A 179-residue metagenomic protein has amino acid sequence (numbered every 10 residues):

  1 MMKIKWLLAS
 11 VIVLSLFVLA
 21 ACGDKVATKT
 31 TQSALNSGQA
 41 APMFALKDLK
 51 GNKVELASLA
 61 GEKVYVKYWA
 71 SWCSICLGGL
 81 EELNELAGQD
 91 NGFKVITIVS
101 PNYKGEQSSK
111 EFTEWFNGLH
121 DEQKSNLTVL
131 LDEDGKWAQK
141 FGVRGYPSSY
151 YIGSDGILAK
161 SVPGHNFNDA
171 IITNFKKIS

Functional and structural regions predicted by a protein language model:
M1-M43, E133, K160-H165, S179: N-terminal targeting signals for export/organelle localization
M43-V64, G88: A short beta-strand-turn-helix
E62-V64, W69-W72, G145: Short pre-active-site segment immediately N-terminal to redox-active cysteine/selenocysteine motifs in thiol-based
Y65-V66, V95, S149: Hydrophobic beta-strand anchors of alpha/beta hydrolase catalytic cores
Y68-E85: Conserved redox-active cysteine motifs that mediate thiol-disulfide chemistry, especially di-cysteine Cys-X(1-2)-Cys
N91, Y150-S179: Thiol-/selenol-based redox modules, centered on thioredoxin-like and closely related oxidoreductase domains
F93-Q107, S125-D134: Thiol-based oxidoreductase modules, predominantly thioredoxin-like and allied folds used for disulfide exchange
F112-I152: Short, internal strand/loop/helix patches that form the active-site neighborhood or redox-interaction surface
